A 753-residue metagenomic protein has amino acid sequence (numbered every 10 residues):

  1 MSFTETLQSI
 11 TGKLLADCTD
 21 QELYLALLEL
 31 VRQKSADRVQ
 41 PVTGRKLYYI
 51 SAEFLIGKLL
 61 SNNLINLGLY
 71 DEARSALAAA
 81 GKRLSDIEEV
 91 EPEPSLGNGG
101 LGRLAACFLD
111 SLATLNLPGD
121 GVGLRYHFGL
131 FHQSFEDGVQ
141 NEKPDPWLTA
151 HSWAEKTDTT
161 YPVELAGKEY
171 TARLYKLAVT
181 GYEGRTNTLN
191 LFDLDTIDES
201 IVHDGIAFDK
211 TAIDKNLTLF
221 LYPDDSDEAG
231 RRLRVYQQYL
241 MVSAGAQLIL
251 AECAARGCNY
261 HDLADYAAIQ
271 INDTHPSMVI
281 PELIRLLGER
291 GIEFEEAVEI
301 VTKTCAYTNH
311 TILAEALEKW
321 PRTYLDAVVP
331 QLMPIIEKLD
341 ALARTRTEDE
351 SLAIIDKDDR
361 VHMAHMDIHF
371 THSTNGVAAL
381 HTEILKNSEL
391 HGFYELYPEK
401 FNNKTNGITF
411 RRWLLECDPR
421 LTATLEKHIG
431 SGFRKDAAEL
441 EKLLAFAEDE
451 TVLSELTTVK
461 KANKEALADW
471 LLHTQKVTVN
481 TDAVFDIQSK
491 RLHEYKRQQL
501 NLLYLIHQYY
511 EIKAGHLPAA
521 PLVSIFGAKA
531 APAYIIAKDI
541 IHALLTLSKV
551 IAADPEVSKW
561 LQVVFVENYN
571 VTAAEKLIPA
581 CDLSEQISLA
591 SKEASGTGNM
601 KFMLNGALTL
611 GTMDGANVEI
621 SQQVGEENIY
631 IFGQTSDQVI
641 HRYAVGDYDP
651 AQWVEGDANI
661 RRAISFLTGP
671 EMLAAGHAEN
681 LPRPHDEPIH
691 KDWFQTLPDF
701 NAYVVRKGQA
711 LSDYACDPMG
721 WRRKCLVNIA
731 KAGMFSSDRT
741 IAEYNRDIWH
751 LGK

Functional and structural regions predicted by a protein language model:
M1-K753: A conserved ligand/cofactor-binding region detector
